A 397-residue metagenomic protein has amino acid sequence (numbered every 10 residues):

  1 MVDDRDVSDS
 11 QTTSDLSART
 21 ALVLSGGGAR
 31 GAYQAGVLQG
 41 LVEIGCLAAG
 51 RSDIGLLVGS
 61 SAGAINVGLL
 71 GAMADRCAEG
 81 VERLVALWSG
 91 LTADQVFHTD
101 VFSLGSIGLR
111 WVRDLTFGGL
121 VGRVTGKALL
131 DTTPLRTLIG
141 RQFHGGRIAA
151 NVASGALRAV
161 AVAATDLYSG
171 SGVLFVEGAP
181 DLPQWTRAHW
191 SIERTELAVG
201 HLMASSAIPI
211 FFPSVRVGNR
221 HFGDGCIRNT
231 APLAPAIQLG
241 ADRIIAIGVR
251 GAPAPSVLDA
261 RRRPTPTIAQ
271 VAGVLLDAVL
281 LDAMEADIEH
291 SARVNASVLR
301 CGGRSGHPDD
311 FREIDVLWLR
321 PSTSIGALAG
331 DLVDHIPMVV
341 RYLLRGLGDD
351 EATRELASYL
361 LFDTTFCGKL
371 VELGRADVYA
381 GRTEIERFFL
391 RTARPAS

Functional and structural regions predicted by a protein language model:
M1-T20: N-terminal low-complexity/intrinsically disordered extensions
D15-V23, G28-K127, T133, I139 (+8 more regions): Patatin-like phospholipase
E43-R51, R147-V152, R300-D309: Alpha-helix termini
V96-L130, P134, P264-D287, D334-F362: Alpha-helical membrane-targeting segments
G126, P134, I139, L299-S397: C-terminal helical/tail subdomains of lipid-metabolizing enzymes
G126-A164, V173: Active-site periphery "cap/insert" segments of enzyme catalytic domains
A153-D242, A246-I247, A252-L276, A352-L361: Active-site gating loop/helix substructures
V271-H307, I314, W318: C-terminal amphipathic alpha-helical segment
